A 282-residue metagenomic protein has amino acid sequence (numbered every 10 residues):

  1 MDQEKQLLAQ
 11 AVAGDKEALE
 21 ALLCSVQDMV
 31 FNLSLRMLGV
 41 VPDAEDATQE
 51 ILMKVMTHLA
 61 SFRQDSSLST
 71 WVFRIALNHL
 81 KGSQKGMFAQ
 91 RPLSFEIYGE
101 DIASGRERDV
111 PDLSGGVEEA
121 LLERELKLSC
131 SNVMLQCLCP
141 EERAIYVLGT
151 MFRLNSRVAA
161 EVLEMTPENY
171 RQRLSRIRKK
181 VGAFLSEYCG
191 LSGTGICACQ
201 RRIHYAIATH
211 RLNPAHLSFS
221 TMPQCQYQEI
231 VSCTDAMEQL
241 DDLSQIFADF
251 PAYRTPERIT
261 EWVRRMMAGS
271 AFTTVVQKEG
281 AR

Functional and structural regions predicted by a protein language model:
M1-D2, Q6, F88-A144, L154-N169 (+1 more regions): Intrinsic, short, N-terminal disordered tails of RNA polymerase sigma-factor systems
V12-A13, M37-G39, E50-S67, G86-F88: Sigma70-family region 2
V12-A21, F31-E50, P167: Short, charged helix-capping/linker segments at alpha-helix termini
L23-V41, H58, Q84, C137: Amphipathic, Lys/Arg- and hydrophobic-enriched alpha-helical face
Q27, F31, L52, L80 (+1 more regions): C-terminal flanking helix
N32, D46-M53, S66-N78: Structural recognition of an alpha-helix C-terminal capping motif at a helix-to-coil junction
A60-Q64, L77-F95, A183: Arg/Lys-rich amphipathic alpha helix in sigma70-family domain 2
